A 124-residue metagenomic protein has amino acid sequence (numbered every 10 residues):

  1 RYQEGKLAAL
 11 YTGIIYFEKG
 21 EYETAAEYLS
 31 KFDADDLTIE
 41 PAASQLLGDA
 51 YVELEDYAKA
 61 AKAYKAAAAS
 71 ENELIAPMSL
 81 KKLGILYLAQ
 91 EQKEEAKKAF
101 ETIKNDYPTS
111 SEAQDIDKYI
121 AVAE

Functional and structural regions predicted by a protein language model:
R1-G5, K19, K31-P41, A69-A76 (+1 more regions): Short solvent-exposed coil/turn linkers within tandem alpha-helical repeat scaffolds
